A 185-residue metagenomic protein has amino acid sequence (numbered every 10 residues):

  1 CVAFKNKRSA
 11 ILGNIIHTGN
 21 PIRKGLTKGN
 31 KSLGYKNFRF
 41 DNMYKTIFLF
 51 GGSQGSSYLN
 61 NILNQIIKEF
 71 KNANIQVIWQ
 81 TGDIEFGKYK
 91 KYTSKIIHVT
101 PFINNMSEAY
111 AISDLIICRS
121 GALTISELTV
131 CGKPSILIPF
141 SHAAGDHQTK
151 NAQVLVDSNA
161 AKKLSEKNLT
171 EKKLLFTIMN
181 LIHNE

Functional and structural regions predicted by a protein language model:
C1, I15, I116-I117, S135 (+1 more regions): Short, well-ordered beta-strand core segments
C1-S32: Active-site-proximal region of nucleotide-activated glycan assembly enzymes, centered on histidine/acidic-rich loops
A3-F4, T18-P21, I138-S141, L164-N168: Short beta->alpha connector loops at strand-helix junctions that form conserved, small/polar/Pro-enriched
N6-I15, G87-S94, L128: Short loop/helix-cap segments at secondary-structure boundaries that form the rim of catalytic
K31-K36, F40-I116, T149-A152, D157 (+1 more regions): Donor-nucleotide binding loops and adjacent catalytic segments primarily of GT-B fold Leloir glycosyltransferases
I103, A111-S126, K133-P134: Acidic donor-binding loop of glycosyltransferase active sites
C118, P134-G145: Short hydrophobic beta-strand element within catalytic cores of glycosyltransferases and related nucleotide-activated
L174, I178, I182: Hydrophobic "lid"/C-terminal helical patch of Rossmann-like NAD(P)-dependent dehydrogenase/epimerase domains
